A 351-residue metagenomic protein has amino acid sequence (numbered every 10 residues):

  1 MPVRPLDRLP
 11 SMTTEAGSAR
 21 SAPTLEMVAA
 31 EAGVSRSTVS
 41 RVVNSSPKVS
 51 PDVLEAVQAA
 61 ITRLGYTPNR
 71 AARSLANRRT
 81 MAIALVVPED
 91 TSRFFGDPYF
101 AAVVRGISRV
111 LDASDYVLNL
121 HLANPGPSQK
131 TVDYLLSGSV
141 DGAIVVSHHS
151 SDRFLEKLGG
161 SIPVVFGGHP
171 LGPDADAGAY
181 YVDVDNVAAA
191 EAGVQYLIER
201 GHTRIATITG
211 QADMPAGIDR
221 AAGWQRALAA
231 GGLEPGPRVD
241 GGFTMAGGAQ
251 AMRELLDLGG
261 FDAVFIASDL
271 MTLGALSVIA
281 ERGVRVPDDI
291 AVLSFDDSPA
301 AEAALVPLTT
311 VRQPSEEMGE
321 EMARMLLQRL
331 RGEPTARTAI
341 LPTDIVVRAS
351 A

Functional and structural regions predicted by a protein language model:
M1-M81, A351: N-terminal helix-turn-helix DNA-binding module of bacterial transcription factors
M1-R20, A82-V86, D90-Q195, L255-L256 (+1 more regions): Alpha-helical recognition/docking segments in bacterial nutrient-uptake and carbohydrate-utilization systems
P5, L258-A351: Flexible loop/turn connectors
A30, A76, L136, I198-G201 (+1 more regions): Non-catalytic positions within long, well-ordered alpha-helices that form the structural scaffold/packing of enzyme
S35, M81, D141, T203-I205 (+1 more regions): Short acidic/polar active-site loop segments enriched in Thr and Asp
T38, R78-R93, Y196, R204-Q211: Short beta-strand segments enriched in small/hydrophobic residues
E89-A102, L120-S128, H169, Y181-A192 (+5 more regions): Hinge/beta->alpha junction and helix N-cap segments in small-molecule ligand-binding domains
